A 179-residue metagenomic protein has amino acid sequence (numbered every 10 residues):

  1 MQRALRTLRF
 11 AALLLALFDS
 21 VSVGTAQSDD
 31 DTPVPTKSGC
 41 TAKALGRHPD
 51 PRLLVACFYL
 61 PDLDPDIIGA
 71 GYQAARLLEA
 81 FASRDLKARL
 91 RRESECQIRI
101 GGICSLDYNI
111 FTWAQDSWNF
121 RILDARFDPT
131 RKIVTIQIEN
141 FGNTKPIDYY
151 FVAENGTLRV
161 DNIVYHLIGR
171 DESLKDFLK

Functional and structural regions predicted by a protein language model:
M1-A11: Bacterial N-terminal signal peptides that target proteins for export
A11-S20: Bacterial N-terminal signal peptides
V21-D31: Signal peptide processing junction and immediate N-terminal pro/mature segment of secreted/exported proteins
D30, A82-N143: Surface-exposed, charged secondary-structure patches
K37-I100: Core segments of small alpha/beta cavity-forming domains
F127-R131, T135-K145, E154, N162-K179: Low-complexity, intrinsically disordered terminal/linker segments enriched in charged and Gly/Pro repeats
Y150-V152: Short beta-strand edge segments in extracellular beta-sheet folds
